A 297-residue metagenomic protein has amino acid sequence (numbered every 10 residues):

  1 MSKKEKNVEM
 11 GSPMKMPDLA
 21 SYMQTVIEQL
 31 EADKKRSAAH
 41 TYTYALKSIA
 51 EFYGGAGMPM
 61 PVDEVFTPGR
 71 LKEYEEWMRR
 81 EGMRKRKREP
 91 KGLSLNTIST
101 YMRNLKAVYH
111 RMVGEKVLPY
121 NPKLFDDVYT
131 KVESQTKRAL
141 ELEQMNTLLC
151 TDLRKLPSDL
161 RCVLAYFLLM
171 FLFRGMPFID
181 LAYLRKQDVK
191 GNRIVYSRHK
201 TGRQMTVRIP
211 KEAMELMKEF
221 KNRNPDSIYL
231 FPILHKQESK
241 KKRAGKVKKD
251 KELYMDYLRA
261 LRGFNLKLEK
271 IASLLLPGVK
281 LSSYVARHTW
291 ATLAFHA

Functional and structural regions predicted by a protein language model:
M1-K47: N-terminal DNA-binding module of tyrosine recombinases/phage integrases
I27-S37, K47-Q135, T151-R154: N-terminal core-binding DNA-recognition domain of tyrosine recombinases/integrases
H110-P119, M170-G191: Short, charged phosphate-coordinating catalytic segments
K131-R161: Long, amphipathic, Lys/Arg-enriched alpha-helical "connector/arm" segment
M145, P210-G278: Active-site/catalytic core of tyrosine-dependent DNA strand-transfer enzymes
K155-S158, D256, N265-A297: Short, basic (Lys/Arg/His-rich) helix/loop patches that form interaction surfaces in the mid-to-C-terminal regions
L168, L172, M176-I179, R287-A297: C-terminal catalytic core of tyrosine-transesterase DNA break-rejoin enzymes
Y183-P225, H235-K236: Conserved tyrosine-mediated DNA breakage-rejoining catalytic core shared by Y-recombinases
